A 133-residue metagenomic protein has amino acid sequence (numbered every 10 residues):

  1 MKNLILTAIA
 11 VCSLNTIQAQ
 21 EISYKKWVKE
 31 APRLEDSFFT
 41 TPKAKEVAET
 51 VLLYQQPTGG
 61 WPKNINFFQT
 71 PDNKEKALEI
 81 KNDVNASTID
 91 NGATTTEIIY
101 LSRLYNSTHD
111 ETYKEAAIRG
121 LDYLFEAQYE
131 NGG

Functional and structural regions predicted by a protein language model:
M1-E21: Bacterial Sec-dependent N-terminal signal peptides
Q20-Y24, R33-T40, E79-T94: Solvent-exposed loop and edge beta-strand segments that line ligand/cofactor-binding and catalytic clefts
K26-F39, V47-L52, T95-D110: Well-ordered alpha-helical scaffold segments within catalytic/enzyme domains
K45, N91, T95-I99, E115-I118 (+1 more regions): A structural signal for well-ordered alpha-helical segments within the folded catalytic domains of diverse enzymes
V47-G59, A116-G132: Long, well-ordered core segments of solenoidal/helical folds
T50-V51, N64-N66: Beta-propeller domains
N64, H109-A116: Surface-exposed patches in mature extracellular/periplasmic domains of secreted proteins
N66-N85, G133: Carbohydrate-binding/catalytic loop surfaces
